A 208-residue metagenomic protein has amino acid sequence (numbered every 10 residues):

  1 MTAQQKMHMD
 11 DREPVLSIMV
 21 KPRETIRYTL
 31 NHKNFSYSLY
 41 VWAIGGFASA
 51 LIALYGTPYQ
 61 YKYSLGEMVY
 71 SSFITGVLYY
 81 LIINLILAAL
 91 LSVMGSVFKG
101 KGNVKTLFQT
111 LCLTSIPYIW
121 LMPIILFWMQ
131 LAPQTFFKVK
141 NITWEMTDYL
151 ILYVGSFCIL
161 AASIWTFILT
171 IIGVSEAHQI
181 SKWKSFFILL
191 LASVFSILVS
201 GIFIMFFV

Functional and structural regions predicted by a protein language model:
M1-G66: N-terminal juxtamembrane cytosolic/stromal segments of multi-pass membrane proteins
M9, I74-Y79, I151-C158: Short alpha-helical transmembrane interface motifs in multi-pass membrane proteins
M19, L87-L91, I164-F167, I171: Alpha-helical transmembrane segments of polytopic integral membrane proteins, especially the permease/helical cores
R27-W42, K105-S115, K184-L190: Alpha-helical transmembrane segments and their helix-start/interface "positive-inside/aromatic belt" motifs in integral
A53, T57, L91, G95-K99 (+5 more regions): Membrane-water interface at transmembrane helix exits
T57-S72, T135-T147, F207-V208: Membrane-interface interhelical loops and short amphipathic "cap" helices that link adjacent transmembrane segments
S64-M129: Alpha-helical transmembrane segments with an aromatic anchor "belt"
T135, I142-V208: Terminal transmembrane helical module of multi-pass membrane proteins
